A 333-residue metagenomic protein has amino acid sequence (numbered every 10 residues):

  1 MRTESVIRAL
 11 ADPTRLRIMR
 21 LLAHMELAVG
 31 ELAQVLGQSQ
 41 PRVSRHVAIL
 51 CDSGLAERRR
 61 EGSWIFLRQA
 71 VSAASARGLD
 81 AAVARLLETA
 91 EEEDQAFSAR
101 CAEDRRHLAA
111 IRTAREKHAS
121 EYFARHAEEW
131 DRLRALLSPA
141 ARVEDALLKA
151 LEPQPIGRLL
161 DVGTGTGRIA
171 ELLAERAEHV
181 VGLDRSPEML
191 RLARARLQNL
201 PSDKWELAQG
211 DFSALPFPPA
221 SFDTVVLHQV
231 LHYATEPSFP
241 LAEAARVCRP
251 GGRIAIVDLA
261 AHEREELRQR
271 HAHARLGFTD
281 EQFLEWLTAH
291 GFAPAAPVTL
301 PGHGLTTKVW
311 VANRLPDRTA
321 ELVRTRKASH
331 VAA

Functional and structural regions predicted by a protein language model:
R2, A74-E129: Amphipathic alpha-helical dimerization/coiled-coil segments that flank or bridge DNA-binding/regulatory modules
R2-R42, A48, S63-A74, A146-L148: N-terminal helix-turn-helix DNA-binding core of bacterial DNA-binding proteins
S138-G157: Conserved alpha-helix/loop element of class I SAM-dependent methyltransferases that forms part of the SAM/SAH-binding
R158-L160, G165-A214: Class I SAM-dependent methyltransferase SAM/SAH-binding core
S213-T224: A short acidic, Gly/Pro-enriched loop at the edge of an enzyme's catalytic core that lines a small-molecule cofactor
D223-E236: A short SAM/SAH-binding and catalytic strip from SAM-dependent methyltransferases
S238-R253: A short glycine-rich, Lys/Arg-flanked "PGG" loop and its adjoining helix->strand segment in the class I
R253-V311: C-terminal alpha-helical "lid/dimerization" subdomain adjacent to the S-adenosyl-L-methionine
